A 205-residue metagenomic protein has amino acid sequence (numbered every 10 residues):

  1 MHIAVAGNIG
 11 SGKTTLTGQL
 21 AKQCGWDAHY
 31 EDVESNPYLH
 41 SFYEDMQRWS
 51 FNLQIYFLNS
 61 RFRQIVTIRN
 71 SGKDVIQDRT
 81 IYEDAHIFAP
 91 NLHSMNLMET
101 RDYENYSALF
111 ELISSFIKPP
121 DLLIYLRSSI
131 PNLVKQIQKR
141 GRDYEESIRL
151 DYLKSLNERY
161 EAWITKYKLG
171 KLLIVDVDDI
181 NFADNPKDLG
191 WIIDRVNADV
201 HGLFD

Functional and structural regions predicted by a protein language model:
V5: Hydrophobic anchor at the beta1->P-loop junction of P-loop NTPases
N8: P-loop (Walker A) phosphate-binding loop of NTP-binding proteins
K13: Conserved lysine of the Walker
K22-S60: Conserved substrate/cofactor phosphate-moiety recognition/catalytic segment in nucleotide-dependent phosphotransferases
W49, L53-K118: Glycine-rich phosphate-binding loop used to anchor ATP phosphates in small-molecule kinases, encompassing both
I87-R159: A glycine- and Lys/Arg-enriched "phosphate-lid" helix/loop adjacent to the NTP-binding pocket of small-molecule kinases
V134-D205: NTP-dependent small-molecule kinase module
